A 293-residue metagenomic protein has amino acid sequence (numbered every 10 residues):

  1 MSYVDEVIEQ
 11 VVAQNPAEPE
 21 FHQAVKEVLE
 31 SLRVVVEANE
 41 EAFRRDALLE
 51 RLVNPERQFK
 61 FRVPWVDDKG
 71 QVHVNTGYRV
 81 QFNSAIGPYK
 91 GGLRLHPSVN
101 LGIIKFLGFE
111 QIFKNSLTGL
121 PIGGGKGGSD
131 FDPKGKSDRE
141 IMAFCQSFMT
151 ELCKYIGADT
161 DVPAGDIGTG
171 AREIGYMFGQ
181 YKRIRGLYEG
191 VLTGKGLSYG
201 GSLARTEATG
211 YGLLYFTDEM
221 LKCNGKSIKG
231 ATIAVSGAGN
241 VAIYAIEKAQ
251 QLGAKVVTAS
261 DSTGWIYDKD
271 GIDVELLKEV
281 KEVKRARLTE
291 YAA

Functional and structural regions predicted by a protein language model:
E9, A13-L29, T232: Ordered core of a single globular domain
Q10, E27, I103-L107, E140-S147 (+10 more regions): Alpha-helical scaffold segments in soluble metabolic enzymes
H22-E27, S31, A38, V162-G168: Substrate-binding/catalytic subdomain of NAD(P)-dependent oxidoreductase enzymes
E41-Q71: Structured beta-strand/loop patches that form or line metal/cofactor-binding pockets in enzymes
P64-I122, K126, D130: Phosphate-interaction motifs
H96, N115-K229, Q251: Glycine/serine-rich phosphate-binding loop and adjoining beta1-alpha1 elements at the start of nucleotide-handling
T193-G196, G201-A293: Glycine-rich phosphate/diphosphate-binding loop of Rossmann-like nucleotide-binding domains
